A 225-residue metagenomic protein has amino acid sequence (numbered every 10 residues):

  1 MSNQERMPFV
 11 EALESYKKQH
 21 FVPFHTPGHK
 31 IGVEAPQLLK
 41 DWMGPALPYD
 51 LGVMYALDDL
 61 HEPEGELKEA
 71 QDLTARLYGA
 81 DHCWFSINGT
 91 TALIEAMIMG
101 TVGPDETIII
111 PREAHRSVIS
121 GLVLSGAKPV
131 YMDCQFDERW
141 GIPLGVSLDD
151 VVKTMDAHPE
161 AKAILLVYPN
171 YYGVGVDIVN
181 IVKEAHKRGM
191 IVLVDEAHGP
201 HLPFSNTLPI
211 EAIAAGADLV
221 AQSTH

Functional and structural regions predicted by a protein language model:
M1-G65: N-terminal "arm"/small-domain region of PLP-dependent enzymes with the aminotransferase-like
R6-E14, K18-F21, L38-K40, L77-A80 (+1 more regions): Conserved PLP-enzyme active-site core in the AAT-like
G44-A92: Conserved N-terminal alpha-helix of the aminotransferase class I/II PLP-enzyme fold
